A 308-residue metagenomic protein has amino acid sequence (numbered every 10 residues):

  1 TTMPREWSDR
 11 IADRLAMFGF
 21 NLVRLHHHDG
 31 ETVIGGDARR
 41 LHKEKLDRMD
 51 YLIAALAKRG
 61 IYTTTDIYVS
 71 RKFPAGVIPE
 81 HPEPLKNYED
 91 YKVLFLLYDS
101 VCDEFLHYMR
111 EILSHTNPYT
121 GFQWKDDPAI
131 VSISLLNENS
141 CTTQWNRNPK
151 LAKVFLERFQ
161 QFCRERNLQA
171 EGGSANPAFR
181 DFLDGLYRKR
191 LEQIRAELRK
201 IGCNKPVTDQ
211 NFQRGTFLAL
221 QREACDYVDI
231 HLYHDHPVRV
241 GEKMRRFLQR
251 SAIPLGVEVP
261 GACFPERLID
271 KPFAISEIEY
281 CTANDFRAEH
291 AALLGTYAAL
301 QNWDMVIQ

Functional and structural regions predicted by a protein language model:
T1-C225: Active-site mouth of glycoside hydrolases
L56, I61, R190-P206, F217-D235 (+1 more regions): Catalytic-core region of carbohydrate-active enzymes that cleave or remodel glycosidic bonds
W145-N148, P237, A288: Single-residue recognition of alpha-helix boundary sites
P237-K243: Short, charged, surface-exposed secondary-structure boundary motifs
